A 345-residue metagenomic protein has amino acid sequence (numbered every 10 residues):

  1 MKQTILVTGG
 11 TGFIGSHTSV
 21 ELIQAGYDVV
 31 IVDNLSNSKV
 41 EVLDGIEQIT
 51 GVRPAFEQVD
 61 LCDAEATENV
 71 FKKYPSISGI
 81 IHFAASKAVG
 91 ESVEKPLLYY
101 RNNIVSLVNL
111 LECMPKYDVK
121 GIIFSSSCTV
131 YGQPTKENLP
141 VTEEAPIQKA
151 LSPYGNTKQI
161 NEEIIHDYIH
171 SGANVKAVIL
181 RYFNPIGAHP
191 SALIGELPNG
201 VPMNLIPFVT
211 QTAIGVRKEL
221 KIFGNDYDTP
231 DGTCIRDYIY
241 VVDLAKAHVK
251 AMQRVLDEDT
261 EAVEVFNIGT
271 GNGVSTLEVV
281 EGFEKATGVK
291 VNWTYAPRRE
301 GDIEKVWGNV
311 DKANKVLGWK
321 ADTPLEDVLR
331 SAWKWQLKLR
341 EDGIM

Functional and structural regions predicted by a protein language model:
K2-G79, V201: N-terminal Rossmann/SDR dinucleotide-binding element
H17, E21, C113, I164 (+1 more regions): Rossmann-fold NAD(P)-dependent oxidoreductase module
C62-D63, K95, N309, P324: Acidic/polar helix N-cap motif
A66, N109-E112, D243-K246: Conserved mid-core alpha-helix of short-chain dehydrogenase/reductase
S78-I81, I123: N-terminal Rossmann-like NAD(P) cofactor-binding module of classical short-chain dehydrogenase/reductase
A84-K87, S126-S127: Conserved NAD(P)H cofactor-binding loop of Rossmann-fold oxidoreductase domains
E94-L97, R101, V105-N109, K116 (+3 more regions): Catalytic helix-loop patch of NAD(P)-dependent Rossmann-fold dehydrogenases
I206-M345: C-terminal substrate-binding subdomain of Rossmann-fold SDR/epimerase-dehydratase oxidoreductases
